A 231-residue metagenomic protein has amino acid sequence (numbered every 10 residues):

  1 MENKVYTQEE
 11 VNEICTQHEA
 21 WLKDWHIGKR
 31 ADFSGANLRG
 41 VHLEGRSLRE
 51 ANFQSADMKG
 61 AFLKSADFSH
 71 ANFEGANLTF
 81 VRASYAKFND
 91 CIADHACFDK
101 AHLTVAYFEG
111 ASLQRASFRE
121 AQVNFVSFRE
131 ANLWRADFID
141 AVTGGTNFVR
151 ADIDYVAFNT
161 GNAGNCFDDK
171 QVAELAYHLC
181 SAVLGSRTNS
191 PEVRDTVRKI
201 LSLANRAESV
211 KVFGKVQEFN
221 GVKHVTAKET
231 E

Functional and structural regions predicted by a protein language model:
E2-S190: Tandem repeat scaffolds
A93, T230-E231: C-terminal end-of-chain micro-motif
N162-T230: C-terminal segments of enzyme domains that contribute to small-molecule binding surfaces
